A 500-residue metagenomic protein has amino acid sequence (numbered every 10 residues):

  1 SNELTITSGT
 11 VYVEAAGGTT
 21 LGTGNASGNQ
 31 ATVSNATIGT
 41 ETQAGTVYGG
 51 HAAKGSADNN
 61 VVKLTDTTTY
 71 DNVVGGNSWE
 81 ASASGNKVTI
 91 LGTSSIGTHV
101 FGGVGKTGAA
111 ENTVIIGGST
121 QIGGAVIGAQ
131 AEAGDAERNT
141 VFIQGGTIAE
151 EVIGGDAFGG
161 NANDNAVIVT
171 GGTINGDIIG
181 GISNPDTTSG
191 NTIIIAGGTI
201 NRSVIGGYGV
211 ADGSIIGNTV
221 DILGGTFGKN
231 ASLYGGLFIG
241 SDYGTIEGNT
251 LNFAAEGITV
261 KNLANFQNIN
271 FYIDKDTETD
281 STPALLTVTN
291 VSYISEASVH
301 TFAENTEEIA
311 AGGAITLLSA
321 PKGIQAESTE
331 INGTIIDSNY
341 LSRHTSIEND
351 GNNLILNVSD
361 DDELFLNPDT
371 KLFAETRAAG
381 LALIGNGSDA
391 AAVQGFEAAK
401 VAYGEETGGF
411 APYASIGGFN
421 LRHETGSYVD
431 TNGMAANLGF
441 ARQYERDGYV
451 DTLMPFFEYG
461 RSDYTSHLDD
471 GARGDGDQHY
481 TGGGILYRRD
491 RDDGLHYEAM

Functional and structural regions predicted by a protein language model:
N2-T7, V11-Y12, A26-G39, A57-T65 (+17 more regions): All-beta strand scaffolds that present successive hydrophobic residues in beta-strands
A16, V74, I127, I153 (+5 more regions): Transmembrane beta-strands of outer-membrane beta-barrel proteins
A16, Y48-H51, V74-N77, F101-V104 (+4 more regions): Consensus positions within tandem repeat domains that build extended binding/scaffold surfaces
G24, G55, A81, G134 (+6 more regions): Transmembrane beta-barrel outer-membrane domains
T187, A211-S214, D221-A314: Extracellular beta-strand/loop-rich repeat segments of large surface/secreted proteins
T329-N367: Low-complexity acidic/polar repeat-biased segments
N367-M500: Outer membrane beta-barrel translocator domains of Type V secretion systems
